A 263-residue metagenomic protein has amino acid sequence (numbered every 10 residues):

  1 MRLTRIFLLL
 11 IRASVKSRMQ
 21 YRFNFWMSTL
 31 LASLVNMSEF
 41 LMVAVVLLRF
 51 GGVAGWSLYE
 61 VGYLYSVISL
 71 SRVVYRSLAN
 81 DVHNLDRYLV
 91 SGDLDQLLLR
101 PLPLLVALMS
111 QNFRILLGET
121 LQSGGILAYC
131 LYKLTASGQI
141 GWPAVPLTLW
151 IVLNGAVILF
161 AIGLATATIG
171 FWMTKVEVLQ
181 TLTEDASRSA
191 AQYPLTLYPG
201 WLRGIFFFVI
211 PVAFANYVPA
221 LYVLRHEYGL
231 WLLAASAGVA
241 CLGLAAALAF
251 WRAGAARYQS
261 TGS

Functional and structural regions predicted by a protein language model:
M1-S263: Hydrophobic transmembrane alpha-helices and immediately adjacent juxtamembrane helices of multi-pass inner-membrane
